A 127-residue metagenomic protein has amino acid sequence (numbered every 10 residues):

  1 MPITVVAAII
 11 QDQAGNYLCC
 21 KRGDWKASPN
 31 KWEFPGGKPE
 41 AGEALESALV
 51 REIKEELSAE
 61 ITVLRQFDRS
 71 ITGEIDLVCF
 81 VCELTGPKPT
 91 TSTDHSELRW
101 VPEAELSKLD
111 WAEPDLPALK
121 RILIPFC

Functional and structural regions predicted by a protein language model:
M1-Y17: Conserved N-terminal beta-strand and adjoining loop/helix that marks the start of the Nudix/MutT-like hydrolase domain
V5, A27, G73, D94-H95 (+1 more regions): A short beta-loop-beta micro-motif enriched in histidine and acidic residues
Q11, L64-D68: Conserved positions in beta-strands of structured domains
Q11-N16, W25, E40, G73 (+1 more regions): Short, charged/polar surface micro-motifs in flexible loops or helix N-caps
N16-R51, E55: Conserved Nudix-box catalytic region and its N-terminal flanking loop in Nudix hydrolases and closely related
E56-T62: Short secondary-structure junctions
E60, D68-T90, R99-E103, I122: Active-site-adjacent beta-strand/loop module that shapes the phosphate/pyrophosphate-binding cleft
T91-C127: Nudix hydrolase/Nudix homology domain
